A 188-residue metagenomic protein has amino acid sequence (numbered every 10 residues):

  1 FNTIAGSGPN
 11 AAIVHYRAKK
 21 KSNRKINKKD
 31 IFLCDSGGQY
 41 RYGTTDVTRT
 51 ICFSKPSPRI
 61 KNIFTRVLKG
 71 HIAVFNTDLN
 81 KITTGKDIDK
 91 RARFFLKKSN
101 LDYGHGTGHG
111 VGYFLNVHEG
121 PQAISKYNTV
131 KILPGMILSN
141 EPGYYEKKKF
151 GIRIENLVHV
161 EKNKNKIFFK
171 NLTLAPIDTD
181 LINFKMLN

Functional and structural regions predicted by a protein language model:
F1-N188: Active-site neighborhoods and metal-handling regions in enzymes and metal-associated proteins
